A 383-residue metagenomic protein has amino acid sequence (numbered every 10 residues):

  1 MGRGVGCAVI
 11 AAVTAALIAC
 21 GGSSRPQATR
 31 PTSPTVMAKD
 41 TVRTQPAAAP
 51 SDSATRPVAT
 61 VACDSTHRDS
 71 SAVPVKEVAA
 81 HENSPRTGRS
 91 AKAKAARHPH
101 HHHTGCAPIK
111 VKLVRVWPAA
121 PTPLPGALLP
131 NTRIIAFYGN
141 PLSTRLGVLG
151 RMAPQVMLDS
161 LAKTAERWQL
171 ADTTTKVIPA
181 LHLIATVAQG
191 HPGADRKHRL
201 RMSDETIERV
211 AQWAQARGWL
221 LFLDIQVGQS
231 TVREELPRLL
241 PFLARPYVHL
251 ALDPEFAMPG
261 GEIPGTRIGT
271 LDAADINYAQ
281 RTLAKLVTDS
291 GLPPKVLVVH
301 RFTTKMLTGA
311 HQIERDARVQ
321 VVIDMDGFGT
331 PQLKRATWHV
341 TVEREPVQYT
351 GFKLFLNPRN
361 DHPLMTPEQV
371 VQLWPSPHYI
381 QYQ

Functional and structural regions predicted by a protein language model:
M1-I18: Sec-dependent bacterial lipoprotein signal peptides
C20-D52, R56-L200, A317-V319, L333-Q383: Alpha/beta catalytic barrel-like cores
N140-L142, I184-A188, Q226-G228, E255-A257 (+3 more regions): Active-site beta-loop-alpha junctions enriched in small/polar residues
M152-V156, H198-M202, T231-E234, R267-Y278: Alpha-helix N-cap and loop-to-helix initiation/capping positions
R167-A171, K176-E255: Substrate-binding cleft of extracellular glycoside hydrolase catalytic domains
D204-I207, L243-P254, A273-N277, A317-L333: Acidic, His- and aromatic-enriched active-site or binding-groove loops in soluble protein domains that engage sugars
V227-V232, T288-M306: Aromatic-lined carbohydrate-recognition surfaces of secreted/lumenal glycan-active proteins
P254-L292: Substrate-binding surface in catalytic domains of secreted glycosidases
